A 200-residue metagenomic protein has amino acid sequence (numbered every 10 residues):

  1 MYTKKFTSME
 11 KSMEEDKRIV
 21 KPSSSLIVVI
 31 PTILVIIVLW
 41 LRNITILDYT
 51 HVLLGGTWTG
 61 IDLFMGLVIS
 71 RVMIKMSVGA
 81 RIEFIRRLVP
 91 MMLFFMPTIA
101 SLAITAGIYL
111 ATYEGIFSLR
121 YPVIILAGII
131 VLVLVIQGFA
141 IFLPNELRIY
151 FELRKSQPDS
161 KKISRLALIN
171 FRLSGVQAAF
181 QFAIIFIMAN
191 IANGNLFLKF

Functional and structural regions predicted by a protein language model:
Y2-F200: Polytopic transmembrane helical bundles with strong interfacial aromatic enrichment
